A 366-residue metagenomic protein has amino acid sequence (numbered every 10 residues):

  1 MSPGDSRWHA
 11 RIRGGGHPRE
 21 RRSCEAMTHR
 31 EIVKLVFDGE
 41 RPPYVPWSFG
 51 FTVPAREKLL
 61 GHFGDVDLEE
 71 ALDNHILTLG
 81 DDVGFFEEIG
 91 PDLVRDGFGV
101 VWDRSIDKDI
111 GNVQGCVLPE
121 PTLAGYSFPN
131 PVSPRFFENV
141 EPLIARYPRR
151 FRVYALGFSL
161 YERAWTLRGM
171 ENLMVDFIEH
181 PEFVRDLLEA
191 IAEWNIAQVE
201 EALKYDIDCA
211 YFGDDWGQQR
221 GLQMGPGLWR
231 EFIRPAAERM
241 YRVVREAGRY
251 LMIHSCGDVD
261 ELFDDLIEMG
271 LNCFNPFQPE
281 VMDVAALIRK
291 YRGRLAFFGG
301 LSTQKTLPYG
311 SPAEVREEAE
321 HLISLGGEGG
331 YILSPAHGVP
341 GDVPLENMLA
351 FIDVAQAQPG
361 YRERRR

Functional and structural regions predicted by a protein language model:
R13, R19-L60, R95, S127-R366: Active-site loop segments of alpha/beta catalytic cores
T28, E69, D73, D96-G99: Residue-level detector of functionally special positions within alpha-helical transmembrane segments of multi-pass
Y44-P46, I76, P91: A common structural microfeature
R56-E87: Segments that shape or occlude catalytic/ligand-binding pockets
F86-P131, R149-F151: A contiguous, low-structure linker/loop signature
